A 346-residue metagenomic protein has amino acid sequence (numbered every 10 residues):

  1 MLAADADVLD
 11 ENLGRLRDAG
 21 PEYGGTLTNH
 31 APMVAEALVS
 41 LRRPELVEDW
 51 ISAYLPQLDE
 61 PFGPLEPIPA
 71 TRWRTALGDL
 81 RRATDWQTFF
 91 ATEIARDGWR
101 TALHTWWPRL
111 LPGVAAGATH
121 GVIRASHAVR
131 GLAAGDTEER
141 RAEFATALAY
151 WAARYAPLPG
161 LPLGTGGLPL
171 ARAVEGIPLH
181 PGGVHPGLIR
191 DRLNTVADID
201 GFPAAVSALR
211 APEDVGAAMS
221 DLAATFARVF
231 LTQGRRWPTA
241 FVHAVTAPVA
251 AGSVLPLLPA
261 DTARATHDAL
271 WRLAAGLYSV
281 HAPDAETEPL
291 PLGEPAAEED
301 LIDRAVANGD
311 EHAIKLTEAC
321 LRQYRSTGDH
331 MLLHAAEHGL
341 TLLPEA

Functional and structural regions predicted by a protein language model:
M1-A346: Mature, well-folded catalytic/scaffold domains that follow N-terminal targeting or propeptide regions
